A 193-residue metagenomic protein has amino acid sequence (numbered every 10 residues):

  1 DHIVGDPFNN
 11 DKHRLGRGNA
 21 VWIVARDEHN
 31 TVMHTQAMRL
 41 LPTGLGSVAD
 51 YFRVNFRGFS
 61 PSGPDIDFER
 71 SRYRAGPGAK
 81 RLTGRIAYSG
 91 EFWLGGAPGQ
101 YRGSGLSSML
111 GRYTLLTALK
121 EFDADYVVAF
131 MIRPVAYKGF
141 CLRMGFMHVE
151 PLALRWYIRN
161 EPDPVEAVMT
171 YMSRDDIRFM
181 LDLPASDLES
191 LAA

Functional and structural regions predicted by a protein language model:
D1-I86, G90-F92: A conserved beta-strand-loop-helix scaffold within acyl/acetyltransferase catalytic domains
T31, W93, P98, S190-A193: Polar low-complexity intrinsically disordered regions
G44-V48, R133, Y171-D175: General structural signal for secondary-structure boundaries
F52-P151, R155, R159-P162: Acyl-donor binding region in acyl/amide transferases
R159-M180: A conserved mid-domain beta-alpha-beta active-site/ligand-binding segment of alpha/beta enzyme cores
D176-A193: Long, compositionally biased intrinsically disordered regions
